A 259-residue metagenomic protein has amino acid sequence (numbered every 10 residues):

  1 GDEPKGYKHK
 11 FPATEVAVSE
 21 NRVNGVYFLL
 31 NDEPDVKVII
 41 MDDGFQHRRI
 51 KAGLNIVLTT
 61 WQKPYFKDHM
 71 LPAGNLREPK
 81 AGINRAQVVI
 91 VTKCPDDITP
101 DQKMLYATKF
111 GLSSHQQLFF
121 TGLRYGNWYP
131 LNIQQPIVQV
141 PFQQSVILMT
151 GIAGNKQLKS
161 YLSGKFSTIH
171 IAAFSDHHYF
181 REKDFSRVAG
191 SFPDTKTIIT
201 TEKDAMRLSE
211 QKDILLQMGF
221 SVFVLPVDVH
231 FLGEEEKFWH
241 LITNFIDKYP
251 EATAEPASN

Functional and structural regions predicted by a protein language model:
G1-S114: Phosphate/Mg2+-binding loops and adjacent switch elements in nucleotide/diphosphate-handling enzyme cores
A17, T59, T121, A172 (+1 more regions): Hydrophobic residues at beta-strand termini and immediately following loops that shape nucleotide-binding pockets
E20-R22, L123, A153, K203: Short beta->alpha linker loops
D43-Q46, N155, E202-M206: Short, polar loop motifs at secondary-structure junctions
P64-T197, A254-N259: C-terminal accessory "lid"/substrate-recognition subdomains
S175-Y179, Q217-K248: Short, flexible loop segments at boundaries between secondary-structure elements
D184-R187, P193-D194, D204-V229, E234: C-terminal, charge/polar-rich interaction regions
I199-D213, E251-N259: Extended, charge-rich low-complexity interaction segments
